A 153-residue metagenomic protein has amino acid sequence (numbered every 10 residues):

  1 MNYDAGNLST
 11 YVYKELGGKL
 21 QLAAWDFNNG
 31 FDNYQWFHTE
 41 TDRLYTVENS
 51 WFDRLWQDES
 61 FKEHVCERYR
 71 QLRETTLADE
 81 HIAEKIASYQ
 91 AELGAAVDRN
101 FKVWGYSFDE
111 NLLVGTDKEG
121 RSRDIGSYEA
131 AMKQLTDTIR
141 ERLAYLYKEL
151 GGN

Functional and structural regions predicted by a protein language model:
M1-N153: Middle-to-C-terminal accessory/interaction subdomains
